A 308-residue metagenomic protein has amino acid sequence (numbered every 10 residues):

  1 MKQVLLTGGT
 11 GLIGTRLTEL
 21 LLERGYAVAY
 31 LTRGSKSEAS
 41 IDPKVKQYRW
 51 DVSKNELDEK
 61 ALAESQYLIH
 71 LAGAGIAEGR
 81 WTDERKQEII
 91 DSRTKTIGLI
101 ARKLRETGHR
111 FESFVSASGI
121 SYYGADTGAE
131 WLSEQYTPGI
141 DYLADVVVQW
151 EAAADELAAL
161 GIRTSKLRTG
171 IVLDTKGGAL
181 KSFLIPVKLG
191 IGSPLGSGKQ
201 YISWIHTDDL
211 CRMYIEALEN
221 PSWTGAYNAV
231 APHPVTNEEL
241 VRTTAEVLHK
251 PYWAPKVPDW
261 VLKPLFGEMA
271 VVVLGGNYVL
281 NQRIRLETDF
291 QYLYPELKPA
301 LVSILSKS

Functional and structural regions predicted by a protein language model:
V4-R24: N-terminal Rossmann NAD(P)H-binding glycine-rich loop of SDR-like oxidoreductase domains
S40, V45-L99: NAD(P)H-binding glycine-rich loop region in Rossmannoid oxidoreductase-like domains and their noncatalytic homologs
I97-I140: Conserved Rossmann-fold NAD(P)-dependent oxidoreductase catalytic core, especially the SDR/UDP-sugar
S118, A152-T175: Conserved beta-loop-beta element that borders a ligand/cofactor-binding pocket
I162, L173-S182, A217-Y227: Glycine/proline-rich active-site loop of Rossmann-fold NAD(P)-dependent oxidoreductases
S182-I205, D209, M213-E216: A conserved pocket-lining segment of Rossmann-fold NAD(P)-dependent short-chain dehydrogenase/reductase
N220-E268: Mid/C-terminal beta-alpha module of Rossmann-like enzyme folds, strongest in SDR-family dehydrogenases/epimerases
V271-S308: C-terminal amphipathic/interface module of NAD(P)-dependent oxidoreductases and related NAD-binding regulators
